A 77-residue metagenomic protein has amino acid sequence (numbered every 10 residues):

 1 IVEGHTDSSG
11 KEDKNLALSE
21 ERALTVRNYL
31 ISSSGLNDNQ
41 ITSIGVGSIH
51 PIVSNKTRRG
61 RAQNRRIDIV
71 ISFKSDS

Functional and structural regions predicted by a protein language model:
E3-S77: Periplasmic OmpA-like peptidoglycan-binding domain that tethers envelope proteins to the cell wall
